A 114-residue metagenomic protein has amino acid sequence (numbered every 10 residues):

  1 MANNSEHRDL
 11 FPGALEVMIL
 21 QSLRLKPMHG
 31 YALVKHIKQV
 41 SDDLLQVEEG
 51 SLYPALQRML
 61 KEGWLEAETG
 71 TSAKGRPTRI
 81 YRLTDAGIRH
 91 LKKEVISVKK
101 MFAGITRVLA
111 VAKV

Functional and structural regions predicted by a protein language model:
M1-G13, E94: Intrinsically disordered, low-complexity serine/threonine- and proline-rich regulatory segments
E6-H7, G70-S72: Short, solvent-exposed loop/turn elements at beta->coil junctions and helix N-caps that rim active or binding pockets
D9-S51: N-terminal helix-turn-helix DNA-binding core of bacterial DNA-binding proteins
L52-M59: Basic amphipathic alpha-helical segments that dock to polyanions
G63: Glycine-centered, phosphate/nucleic-acid-interacting loop/turn motifs that mediate DNA/RNA or nucleotide
A67: Short beta-strand "wing" residues that participate in macromolecule-binding interfaces
A73-V95: Basic, amphipathic "hinge/linker" alpha-helix immediately C-terminal to the N-terminal HTH DNA-binding motif
R89-V114: Amphipathic alpha-helical dimerization/coiled-coil segments that flank or bridge DNA-binding/regulatory modules
